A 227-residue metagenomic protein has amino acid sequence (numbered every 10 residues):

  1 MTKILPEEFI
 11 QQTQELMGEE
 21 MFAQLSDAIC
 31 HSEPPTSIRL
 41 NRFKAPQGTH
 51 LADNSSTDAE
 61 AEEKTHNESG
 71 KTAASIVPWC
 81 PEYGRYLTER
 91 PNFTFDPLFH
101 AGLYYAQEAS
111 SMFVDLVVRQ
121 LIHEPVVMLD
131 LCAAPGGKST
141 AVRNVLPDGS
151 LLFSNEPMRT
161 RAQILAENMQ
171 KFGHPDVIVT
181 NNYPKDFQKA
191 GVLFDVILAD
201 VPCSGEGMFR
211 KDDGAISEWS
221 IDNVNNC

Functional and structural regions predicted by a protein language model:
M1-C227: S-adenosylmethionine
